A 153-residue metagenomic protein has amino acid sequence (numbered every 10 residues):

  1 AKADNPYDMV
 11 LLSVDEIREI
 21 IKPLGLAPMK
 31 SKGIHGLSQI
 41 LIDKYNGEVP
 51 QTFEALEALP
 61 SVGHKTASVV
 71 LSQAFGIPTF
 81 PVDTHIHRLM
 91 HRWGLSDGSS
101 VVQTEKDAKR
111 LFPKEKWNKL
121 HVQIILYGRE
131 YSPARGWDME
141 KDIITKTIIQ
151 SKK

Functional and structural regions predicted by a protein language model:
A1-K152: Catalytic cores of DNA base-excision repair glycosylases
